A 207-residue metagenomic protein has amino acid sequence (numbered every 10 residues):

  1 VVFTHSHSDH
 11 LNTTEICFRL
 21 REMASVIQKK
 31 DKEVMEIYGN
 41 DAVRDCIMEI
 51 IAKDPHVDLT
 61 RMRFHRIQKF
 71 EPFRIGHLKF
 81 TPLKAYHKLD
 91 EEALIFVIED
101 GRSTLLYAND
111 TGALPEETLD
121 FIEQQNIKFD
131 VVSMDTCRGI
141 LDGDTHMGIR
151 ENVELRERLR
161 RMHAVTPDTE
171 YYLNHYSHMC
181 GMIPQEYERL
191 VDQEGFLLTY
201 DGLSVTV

Functional and structural regions predicted by a protein language model:
V1-I37, I127-V132: Active-site metal-binding motif and surrounding structural segment of the metallo-beta-lactamase
H5, I37, F80, F96 (+4 more regions): Divalent metal-coordination and catalytic microenvironments
N12-S25, E49, C180-R189: Metal-dependent catalytic neighborhoods of phosphoester/phosphodiester hydrolases
L20-D31, K53-L59, E123-I127, E157-D168: Alpha-helix termini
E33-R44, S133, Y172-N174: Short internal beta-strands
R61-F64, K79-T81, V191-L198: Active-site regions of enzymes building and remodeling cell-envelope glycoconjugates
R66-F121, L203-V207: Core dinuclear metal-dependent hydrolase active-site scaffold
L114-L203: Cap/insert and terminal regions of metallo-dependent hydrolase folds
